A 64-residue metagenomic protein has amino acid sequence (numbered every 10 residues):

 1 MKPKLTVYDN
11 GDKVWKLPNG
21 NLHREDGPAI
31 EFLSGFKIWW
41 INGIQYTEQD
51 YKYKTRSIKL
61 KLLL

Functional and structural regions predicted by a protein language model:
M1-L64: Glycine/tyrosine- and acidic-biased, solvent-exposed loop/turn segments at the edges of beta-strands
